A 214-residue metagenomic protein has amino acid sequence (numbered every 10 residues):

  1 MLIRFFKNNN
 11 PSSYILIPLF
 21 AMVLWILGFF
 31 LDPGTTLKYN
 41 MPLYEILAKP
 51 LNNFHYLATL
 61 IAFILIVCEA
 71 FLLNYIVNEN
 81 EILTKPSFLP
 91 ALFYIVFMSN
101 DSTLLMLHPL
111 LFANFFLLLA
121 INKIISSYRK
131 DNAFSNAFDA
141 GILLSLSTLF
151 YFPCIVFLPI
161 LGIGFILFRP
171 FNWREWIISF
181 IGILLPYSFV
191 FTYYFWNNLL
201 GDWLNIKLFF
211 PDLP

Functional and structural regions predicted by a protein language model:
Y39-N53, D202-P214: Juxtamembrane membrane-water interface segments that cap and precede transmembrane helices
I64-N80: Transmembrane-helix motifs of polytopic, lipid-linked glycan transferases
V77-V96, F115: Transmembrane-helix signature of polytopic, membrane-embedded enzymes that assemble or transfer cell-envelope glycans
P90-S102, L117, I121, L143 (+1 more regions): Short aromatic/hydrophobic helix-turn
L105-L111: Short acidic/glycine- and proline-prone juxtamembrane loop motifs at membrane-interface regions of multi-pass membrane
A120-S135: Membrane-interface transmembrane helices that cradle and orient dolichyl/undecaprenyl
N136-F150: Membrane-interface alpha helices of multi-pass inner-membrane proteins
F157-I181: Perimembrane helix-loop-helix junctions
